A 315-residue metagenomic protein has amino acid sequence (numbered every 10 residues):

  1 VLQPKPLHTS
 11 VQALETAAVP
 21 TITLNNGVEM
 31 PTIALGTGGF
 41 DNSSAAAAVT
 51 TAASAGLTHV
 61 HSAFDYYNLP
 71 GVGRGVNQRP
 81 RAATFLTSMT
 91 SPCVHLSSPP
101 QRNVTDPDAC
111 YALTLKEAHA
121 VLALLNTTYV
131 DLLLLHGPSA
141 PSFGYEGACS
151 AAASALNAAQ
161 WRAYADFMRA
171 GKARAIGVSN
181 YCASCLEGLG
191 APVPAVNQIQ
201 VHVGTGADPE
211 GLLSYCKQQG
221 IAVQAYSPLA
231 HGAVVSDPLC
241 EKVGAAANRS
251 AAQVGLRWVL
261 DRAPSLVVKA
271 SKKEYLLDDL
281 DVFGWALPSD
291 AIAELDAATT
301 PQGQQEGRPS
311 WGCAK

Functional and structural regions predicted by a protein language model:
L7-T84, A112, A151, A163 (+3 more regions): N-terminal binding-site loop/beta-alpha segment at the start of enzyme catalytic domains that lines or forms
L24-N25, G73-A83, L122-T127, L189-A191 (+1 more regions): Acidic (Asp/Glu)-rich catalytic clusters
G39-S44, H61-G71, C93-L96, T105-A112 (+3 more regions): Acidic-and-aromatic substrate-binding clefts and catalytic sites of carbohydrate-active enzymes
F40-A53, A109-L125, L186, A207-P209: Short, acidic/polar
A82-D108, L133-P138: A short, structured active-site edge motif that brings together acidic residues
P92-L96, G137-K315: Beta/alpha (TIM)-barrel catalytic core signal, keyed to glycine-rich beta->alpha loops juxtaposed to Asp/Glu that bind
L113-L135, D166-A170: CE4/NodB-like, metal-dependent polysaccharide N-deacetylase domain that modifies extracellular/periplasmic N-acetylated
